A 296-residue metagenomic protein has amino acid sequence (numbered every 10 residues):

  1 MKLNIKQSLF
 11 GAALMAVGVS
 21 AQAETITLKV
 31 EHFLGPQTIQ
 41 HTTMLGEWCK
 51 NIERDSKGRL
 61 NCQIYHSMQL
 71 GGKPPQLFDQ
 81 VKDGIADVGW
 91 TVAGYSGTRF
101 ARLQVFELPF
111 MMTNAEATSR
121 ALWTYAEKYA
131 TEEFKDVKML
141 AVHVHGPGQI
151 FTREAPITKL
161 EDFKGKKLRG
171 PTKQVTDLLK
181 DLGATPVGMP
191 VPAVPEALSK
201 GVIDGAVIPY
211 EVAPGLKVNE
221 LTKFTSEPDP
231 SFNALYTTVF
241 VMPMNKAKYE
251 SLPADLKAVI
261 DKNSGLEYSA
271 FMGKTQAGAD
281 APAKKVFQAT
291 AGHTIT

Functional and structural regions predicted by a protein language model:
M1-F10: Bacterial N-terminal signal peptides that target proteins for export
G11-V17: Bacterial N-terminal signal peptides
A13, T118-W123: Short, Φ-rich (hydrophobic/aromatic) sequence segments
V17-A23: Sec/Tat signal peptide C-region and signal peptidase I cleavage site
E24-A117, Y129-T296: N-terminal secretory/targeting leader peptides
A126: Thiamine diphosphate
